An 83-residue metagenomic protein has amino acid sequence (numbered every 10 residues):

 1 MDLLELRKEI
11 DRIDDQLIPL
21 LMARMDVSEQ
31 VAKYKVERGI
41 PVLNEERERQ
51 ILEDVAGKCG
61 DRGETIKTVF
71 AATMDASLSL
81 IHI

Functional and structural regions predicted by a protein language model:
M1-E5: Short, charge-rich amphipathic alpha-helices with coiled-coil/heptad character
L6, I10-I13, L17-L20, V27: Amphipathic alpha-helical coiled-coil segments
D54-K58: Helix-loop "lid/cap" segments that line or gate small-molecule binding pockets
V69-T73: C-terminal structural segments of small proteins and small subunits
I81-I83: Conserved small/polar residues in nucleotide/adenosyl-binding loops
